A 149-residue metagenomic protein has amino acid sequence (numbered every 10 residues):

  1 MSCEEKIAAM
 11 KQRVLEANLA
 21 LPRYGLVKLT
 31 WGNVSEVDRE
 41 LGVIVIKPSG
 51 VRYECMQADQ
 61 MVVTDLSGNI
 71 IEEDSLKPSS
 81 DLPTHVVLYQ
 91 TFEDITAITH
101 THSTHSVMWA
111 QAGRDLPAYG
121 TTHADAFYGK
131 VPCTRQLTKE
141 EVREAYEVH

Functional and structural regions predicted by a protein language model:
M1-H149: Glycine-rich flexible loops
